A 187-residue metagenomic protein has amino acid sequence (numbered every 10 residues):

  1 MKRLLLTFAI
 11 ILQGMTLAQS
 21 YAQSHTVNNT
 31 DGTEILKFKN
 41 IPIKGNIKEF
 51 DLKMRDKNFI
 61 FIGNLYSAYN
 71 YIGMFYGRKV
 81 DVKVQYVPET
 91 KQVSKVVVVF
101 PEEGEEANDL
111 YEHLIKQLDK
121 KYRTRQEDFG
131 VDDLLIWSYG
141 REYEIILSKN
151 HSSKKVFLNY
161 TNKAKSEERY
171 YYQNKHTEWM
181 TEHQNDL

Functional and structural regions predicted by a protein language model:
L4, D56-R78: Solvent-exposed, charged interface segments at domain starts and junctions
L4-Q13: Sec-dependent N-terminal signal peptides
A9, K79-D81, D132: Short beta-strand-initiation
Q13-S20: C-terminal segment of classical bacterial N-terminal signal peptides
Y21-Y66, F100-L187: Non-cytosolic coordination micro-motifs
Y69-E112: Mid-chain, structured segments of secreted extracytoplasmic proteins
